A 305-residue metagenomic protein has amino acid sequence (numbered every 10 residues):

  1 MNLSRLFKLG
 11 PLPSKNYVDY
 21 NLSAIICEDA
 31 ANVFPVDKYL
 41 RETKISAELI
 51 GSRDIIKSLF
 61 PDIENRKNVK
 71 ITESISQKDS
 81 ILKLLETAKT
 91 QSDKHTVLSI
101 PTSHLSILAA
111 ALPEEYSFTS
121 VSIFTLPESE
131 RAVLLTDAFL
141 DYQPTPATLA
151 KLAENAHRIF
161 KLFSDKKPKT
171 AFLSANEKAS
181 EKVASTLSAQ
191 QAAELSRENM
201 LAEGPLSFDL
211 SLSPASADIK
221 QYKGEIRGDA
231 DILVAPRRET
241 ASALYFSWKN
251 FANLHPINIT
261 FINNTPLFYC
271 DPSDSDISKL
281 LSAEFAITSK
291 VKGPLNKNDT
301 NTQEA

Functional and structural regions predicted by a protein language model:
N2-I226, A230-A305: Anion-binding alpha/beta catalytic cores of soluble intermediary-metabolism enzymes, centered on
